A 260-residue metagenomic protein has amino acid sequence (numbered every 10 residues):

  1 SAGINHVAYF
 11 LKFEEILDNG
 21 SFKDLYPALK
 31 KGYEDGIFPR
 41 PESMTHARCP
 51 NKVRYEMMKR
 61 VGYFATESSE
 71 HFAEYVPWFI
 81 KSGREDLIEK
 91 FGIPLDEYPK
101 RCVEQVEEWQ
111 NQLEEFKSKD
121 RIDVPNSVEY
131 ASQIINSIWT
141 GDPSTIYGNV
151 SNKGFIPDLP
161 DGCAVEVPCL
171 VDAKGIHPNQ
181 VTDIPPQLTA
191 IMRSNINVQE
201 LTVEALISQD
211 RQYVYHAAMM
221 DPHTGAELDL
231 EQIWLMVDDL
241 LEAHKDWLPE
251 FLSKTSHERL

Functional and structural regions predicted by a protein language model:
S1-L260: Long, compositionally biased stretches enriched for glycine and/or charged residues
